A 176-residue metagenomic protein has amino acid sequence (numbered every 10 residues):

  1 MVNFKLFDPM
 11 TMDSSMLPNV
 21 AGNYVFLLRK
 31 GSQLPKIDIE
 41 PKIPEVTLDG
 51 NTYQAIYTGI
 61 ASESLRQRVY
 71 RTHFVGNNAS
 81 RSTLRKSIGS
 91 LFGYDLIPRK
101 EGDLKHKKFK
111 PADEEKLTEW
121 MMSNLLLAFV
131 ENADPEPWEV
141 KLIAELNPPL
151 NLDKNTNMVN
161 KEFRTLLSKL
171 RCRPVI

Functional and structural regions predicted by a protein language model:
M1-G76, S80-E114, W120-P148, L152-I176: GIY-YIG nuclease catalytic motif and its immediate N-terminal context
